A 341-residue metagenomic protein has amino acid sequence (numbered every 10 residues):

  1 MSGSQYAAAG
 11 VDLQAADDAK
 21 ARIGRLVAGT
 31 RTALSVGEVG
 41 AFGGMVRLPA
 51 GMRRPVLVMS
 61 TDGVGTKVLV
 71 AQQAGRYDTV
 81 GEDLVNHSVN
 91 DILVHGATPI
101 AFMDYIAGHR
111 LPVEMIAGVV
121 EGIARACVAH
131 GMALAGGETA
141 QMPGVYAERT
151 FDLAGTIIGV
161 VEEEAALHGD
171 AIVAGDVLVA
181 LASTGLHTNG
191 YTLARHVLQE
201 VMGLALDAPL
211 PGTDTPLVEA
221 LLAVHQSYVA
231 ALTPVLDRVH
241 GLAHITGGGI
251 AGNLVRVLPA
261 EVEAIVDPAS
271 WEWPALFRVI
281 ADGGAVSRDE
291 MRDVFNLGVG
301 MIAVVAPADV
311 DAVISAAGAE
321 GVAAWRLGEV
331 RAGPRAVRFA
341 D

Functional and structural regions predicted by a protein language model:
M1-V36: N-terminal amphipathic/basic leader segments beginning at the initiator methionine
S2-A8, R53, M115-A133, Y146-L153 (+3 more regions): Glycine-/charge-enriched secondary-structure boundary and capping motifs
D12, D62, G175, H244 (+1 more regions): Residue-level signature of catalytic and energy-coupling elements of molecular machines, predominantly ATP/GTP-dependent
A16, M52-R53, V64-K67, E162-A165 (+4 more regions): Short, acidic Gly/Pro/Ser/Thr-rich loop/turn segments
K20, A117-V120, Y191: Hydrophobic face of alpha-helices
R25-T184: Glycine-rich phosphate/pyrophosphate-binding loop regions near the starts of catalytic domains
A174-T215, E219: Acidic, glycine-rich loop-and-beta core segments that form the ion-binding/anion-interacting portion of active sites
